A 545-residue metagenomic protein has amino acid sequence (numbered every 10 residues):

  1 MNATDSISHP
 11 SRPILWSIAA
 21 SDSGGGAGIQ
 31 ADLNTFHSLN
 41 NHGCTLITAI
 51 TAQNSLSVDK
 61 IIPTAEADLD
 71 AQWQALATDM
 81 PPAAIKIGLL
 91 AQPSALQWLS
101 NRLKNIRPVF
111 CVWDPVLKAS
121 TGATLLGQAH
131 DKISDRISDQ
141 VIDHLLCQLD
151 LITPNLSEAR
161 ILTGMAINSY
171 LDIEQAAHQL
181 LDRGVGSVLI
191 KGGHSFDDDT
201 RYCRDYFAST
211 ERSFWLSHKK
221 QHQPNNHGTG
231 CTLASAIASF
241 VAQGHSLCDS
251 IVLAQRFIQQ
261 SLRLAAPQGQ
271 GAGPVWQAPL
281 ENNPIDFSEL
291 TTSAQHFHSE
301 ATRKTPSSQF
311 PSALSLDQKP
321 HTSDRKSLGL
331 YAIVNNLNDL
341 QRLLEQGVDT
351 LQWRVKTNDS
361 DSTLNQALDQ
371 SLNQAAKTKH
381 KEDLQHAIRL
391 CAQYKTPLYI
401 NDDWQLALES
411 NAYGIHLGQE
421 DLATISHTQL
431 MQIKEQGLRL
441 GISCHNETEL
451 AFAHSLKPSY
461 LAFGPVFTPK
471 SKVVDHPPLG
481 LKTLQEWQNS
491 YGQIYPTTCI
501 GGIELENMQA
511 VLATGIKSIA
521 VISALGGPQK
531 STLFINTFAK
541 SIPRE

Functional and structural regions predicted by a protein language model:
R12, K60-P63, D79, D249-R325 (+1 more regions): Charged C-terminal helix
I18-G24, F214-H227: Short pre-catalytic strand/loop immediately N-terminal to key active-site residues, enriched for Gly-Thr
Q30-T35, R160-I161, Q223-L247: Short, small-residue alpha-helix embedded
C44-A52, V355-K356, Q419-H427, A462-D475 (+1 more regions): Glycine-rich phosphate-binding active-site loops on the catalytic face of alpha/beta enzymes
N54, V58-L151, S157, I161-D197 (+5 more regions): Ribokinase/PfkB-type carbohydrate-kinase core domain
L126-S213, K381-K457: Conserved phosphate/ATP/ADP-binding segment of small-molecule kinases
A332, L343, L351, A407 (+4 more regions): Conserved, mostly hydrophobic/aromatic
D383, Y413-T514: Short loop-to-alpha-helix "cap/lid" segments that border enzyme active sites across diverse enzyme classes
